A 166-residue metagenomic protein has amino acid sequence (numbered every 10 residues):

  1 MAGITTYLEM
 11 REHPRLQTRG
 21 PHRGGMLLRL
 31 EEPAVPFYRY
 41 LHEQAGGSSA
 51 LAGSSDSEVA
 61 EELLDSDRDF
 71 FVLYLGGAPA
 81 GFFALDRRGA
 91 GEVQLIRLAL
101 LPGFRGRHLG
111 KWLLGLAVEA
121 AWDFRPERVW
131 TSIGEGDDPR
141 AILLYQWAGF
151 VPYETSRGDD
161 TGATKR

Functional and structural regions predicted by a protein language model:
M1-M26, E31: Acyl-donor-binding surface of acyltransferase catalytic domains
T6-E12, Q146-R166: Active-site/acyl-donor-binding loops of N-acyltransferases
H22-L51: Short amphipathic alpha-helix that is part of the acyltransferase structural core
S54, D65-D69, Y74-P102: A conserved beta-strand-loop-helix scaffold within acyl/acetyltransferase catalytic domains
D69, E127, V151: Short acidic/polar active-site loop segments enriched in Thr and Asp
L100, G106-A121, P139-W147: Conserved acetyl-CoA-binding loop-helix of GNAT-fold acetyltransferases
R105, T131-A141, Y153, G158-T164: Conserved beta-strand-loop-alpha-helix junction that forms the acyl-donor binding cleft
A121-I133: Conserved GNAT acetyl-CoA-binding A-motif
